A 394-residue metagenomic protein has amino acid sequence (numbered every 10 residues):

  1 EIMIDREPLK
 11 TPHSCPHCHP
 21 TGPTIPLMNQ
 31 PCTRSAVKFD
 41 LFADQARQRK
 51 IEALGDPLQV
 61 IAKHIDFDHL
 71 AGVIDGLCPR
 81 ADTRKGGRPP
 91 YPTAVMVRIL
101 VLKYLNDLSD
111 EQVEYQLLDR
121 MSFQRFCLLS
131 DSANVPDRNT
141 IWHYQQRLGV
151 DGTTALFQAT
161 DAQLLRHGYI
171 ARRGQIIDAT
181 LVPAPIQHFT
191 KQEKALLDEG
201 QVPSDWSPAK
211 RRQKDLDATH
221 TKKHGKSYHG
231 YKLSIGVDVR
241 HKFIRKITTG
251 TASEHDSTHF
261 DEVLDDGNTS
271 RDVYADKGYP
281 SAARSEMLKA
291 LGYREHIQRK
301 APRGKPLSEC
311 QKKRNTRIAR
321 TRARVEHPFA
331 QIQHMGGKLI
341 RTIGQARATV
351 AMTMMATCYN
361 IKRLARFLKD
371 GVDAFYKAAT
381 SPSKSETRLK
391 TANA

Functional and structural regions predicted by a protein language model:
I2-G76, F367-A394: Charged, often Cys/His-bearing segments associated with DNA-binding zinc-finger transcription factors
K50, D66, G87-T93, A133 (+3 more regions): Secondary-structure capping and boundary motifs in well-ordered enzyme cores
D75-R88: Short, Lys/Arg-enriched N-terminal segment that forms or immediately precedes the first helix of a structured domain
P92, Y115-L118, L128-L129, P136-A290 (+3 more regions): Polybasic low-complexity intrinsically disordered regions
V95-D107: Alpha-helical support elements that line or immediately flank enzyme active sites and cofactor-binding pockets
Q124-H143, E295-I297, R303-Q311: Phosphate-backbone recognition surface of nucleic-acid-processing proteins
E286, L291-G292, Q311-A394: Basic, amphipathic alpha-helical segments enriched in Lys/Arg and hydrophobic/aromatic residues
